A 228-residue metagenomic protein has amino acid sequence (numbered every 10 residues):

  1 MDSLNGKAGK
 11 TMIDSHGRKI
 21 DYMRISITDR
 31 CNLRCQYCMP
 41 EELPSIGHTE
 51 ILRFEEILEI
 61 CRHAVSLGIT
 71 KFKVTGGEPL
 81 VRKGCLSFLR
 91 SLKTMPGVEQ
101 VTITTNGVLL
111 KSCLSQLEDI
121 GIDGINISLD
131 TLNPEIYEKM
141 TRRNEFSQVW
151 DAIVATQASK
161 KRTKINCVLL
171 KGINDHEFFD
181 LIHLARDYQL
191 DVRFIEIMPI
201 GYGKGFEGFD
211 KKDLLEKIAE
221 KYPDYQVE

Functional and structural regions predicted by a protein language model:
M1-R24, R30-R34, A219-Q226: Flexible, acidic/Gly-rich N-terminal and inter-domain linker regions that tether and position cofactor-handling modules
S15-F54, L67: Canonical Radical SAM [4Fe-4S] cluster-binding loop centered on the CxxxCxxC motif and its immediate flanking residues
I27, I46, E78-R82, L170-I173 (+1 more regions): Short, small-residue-enriched loops and turns at beta-alpha junctions that line or gate enzyme active sites
I27, L117, V192: Residue-level signature of catalytic and energy-coupling elements of molecular machines, predominantly ATP/GTP-dependent
I51-V74, V81-Q189: Radical SAM/AdoMet-radical enzyme domain recognition
D187, D191-E228: A C-terminal junction/extension of Radical SAM enzymes
